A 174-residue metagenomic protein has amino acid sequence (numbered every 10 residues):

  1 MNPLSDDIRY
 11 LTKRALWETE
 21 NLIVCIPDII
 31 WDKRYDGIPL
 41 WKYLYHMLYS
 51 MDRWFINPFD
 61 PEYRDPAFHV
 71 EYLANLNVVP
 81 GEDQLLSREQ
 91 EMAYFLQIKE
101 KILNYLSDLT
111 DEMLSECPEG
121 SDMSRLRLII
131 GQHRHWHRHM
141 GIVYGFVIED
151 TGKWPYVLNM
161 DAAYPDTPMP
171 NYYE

Functional and structural regions predicted by a protein language model:
M1, I23-P27, E71-N77, M113-C117: Short hydrophobic/aromatic-rich motifs at helix boundaries and adjacent loops
M1-K13: Extreme N-terminal tail/first-helix region
L4-S5, L86-R88, G120: A short, structure-level motif marking secondary-structure boundaries and short turns
R9-Y10, W17, D28-N75, E119-E174: Short, contiguous alpha-helical
A15-N21: Export/targeting segments at the very N-terminus of extracytoplasmic proteins
I23, P27, W54-F59, L106 (+1 more regions): Membrane-helix exit/interface motif
L76-E116, L126-R138, I142: Acidic/histidine-rich alpha-helical segments that form the ligand environment of transition-metal centers
